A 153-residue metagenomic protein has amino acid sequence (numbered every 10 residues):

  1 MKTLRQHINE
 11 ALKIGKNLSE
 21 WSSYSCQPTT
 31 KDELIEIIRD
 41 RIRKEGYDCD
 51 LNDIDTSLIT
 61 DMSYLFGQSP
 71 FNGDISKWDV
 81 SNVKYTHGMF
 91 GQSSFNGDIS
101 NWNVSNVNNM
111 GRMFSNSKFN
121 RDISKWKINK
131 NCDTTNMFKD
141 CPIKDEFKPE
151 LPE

Functional and structural regions predicted by a protein language model:
K2-E153: Negatively charged
